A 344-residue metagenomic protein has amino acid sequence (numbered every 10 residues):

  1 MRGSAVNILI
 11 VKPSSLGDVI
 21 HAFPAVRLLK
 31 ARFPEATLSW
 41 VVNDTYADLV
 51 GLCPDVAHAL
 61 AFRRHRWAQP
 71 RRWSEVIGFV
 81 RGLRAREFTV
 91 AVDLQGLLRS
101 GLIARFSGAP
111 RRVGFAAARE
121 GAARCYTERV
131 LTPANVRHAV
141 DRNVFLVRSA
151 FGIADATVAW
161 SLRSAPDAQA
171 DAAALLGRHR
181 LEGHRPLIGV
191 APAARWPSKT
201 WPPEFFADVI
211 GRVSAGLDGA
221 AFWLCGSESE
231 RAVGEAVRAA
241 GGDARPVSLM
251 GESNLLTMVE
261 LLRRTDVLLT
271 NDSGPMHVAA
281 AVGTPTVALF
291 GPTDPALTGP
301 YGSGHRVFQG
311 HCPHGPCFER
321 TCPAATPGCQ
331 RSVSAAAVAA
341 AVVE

Functional and structural regions predicted by a protein language model:
M1-E344: Catalytic machinery of carbohydrate-active enzymes, primarily nucleotide-sugar-dependent glycosyltransferases
